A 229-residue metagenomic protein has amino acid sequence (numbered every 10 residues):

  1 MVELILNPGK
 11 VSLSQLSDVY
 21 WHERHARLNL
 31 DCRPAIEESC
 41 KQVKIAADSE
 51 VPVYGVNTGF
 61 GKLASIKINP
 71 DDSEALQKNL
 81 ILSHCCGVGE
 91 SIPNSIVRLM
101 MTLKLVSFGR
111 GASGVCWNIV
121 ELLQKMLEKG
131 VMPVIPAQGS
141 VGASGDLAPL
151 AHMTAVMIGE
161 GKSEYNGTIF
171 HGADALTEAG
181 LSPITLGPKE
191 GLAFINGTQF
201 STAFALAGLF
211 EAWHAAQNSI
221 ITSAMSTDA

Functional and structural regions predicted by a protein language model:
M1-A229: Conserved, well-structured ligand/cofactor-binding cores
